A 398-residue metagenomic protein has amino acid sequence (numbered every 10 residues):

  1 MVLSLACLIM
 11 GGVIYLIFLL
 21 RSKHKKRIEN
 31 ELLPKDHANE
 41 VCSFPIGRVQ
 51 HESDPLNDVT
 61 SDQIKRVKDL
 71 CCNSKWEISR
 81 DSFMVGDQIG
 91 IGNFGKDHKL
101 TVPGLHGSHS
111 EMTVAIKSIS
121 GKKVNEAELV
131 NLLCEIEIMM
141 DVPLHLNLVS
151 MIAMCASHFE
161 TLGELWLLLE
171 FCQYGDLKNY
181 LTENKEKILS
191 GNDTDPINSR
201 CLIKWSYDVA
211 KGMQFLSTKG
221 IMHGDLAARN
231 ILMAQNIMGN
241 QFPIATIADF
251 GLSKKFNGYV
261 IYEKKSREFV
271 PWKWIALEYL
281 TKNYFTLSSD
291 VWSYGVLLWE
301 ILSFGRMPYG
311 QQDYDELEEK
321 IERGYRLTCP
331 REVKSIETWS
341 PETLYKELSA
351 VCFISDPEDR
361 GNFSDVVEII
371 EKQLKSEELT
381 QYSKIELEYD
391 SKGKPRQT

Functional and structural regions predicted by a protein language model:
G86-D97: Protein kinase glycine-rich loop
K96-G121: Glycine-rich ATP phosphate-binding loop
S150-L165: Short beta-strand micro-motifs within the conserved protein kinase catalytic domain, predominantly in the N-lobe
W205-S206: Activation segment signature within eukaryotic-like protein kinase domains
S217-Q235, G239: Catalytic-loop of the protein kinase fold
A234-F269, K273: Activation segment/activation loop of eukaryotic-type protein kinase catalytic domains
D290: Conserved catalytic-loop aspartate of Hanks-type protein kinases
